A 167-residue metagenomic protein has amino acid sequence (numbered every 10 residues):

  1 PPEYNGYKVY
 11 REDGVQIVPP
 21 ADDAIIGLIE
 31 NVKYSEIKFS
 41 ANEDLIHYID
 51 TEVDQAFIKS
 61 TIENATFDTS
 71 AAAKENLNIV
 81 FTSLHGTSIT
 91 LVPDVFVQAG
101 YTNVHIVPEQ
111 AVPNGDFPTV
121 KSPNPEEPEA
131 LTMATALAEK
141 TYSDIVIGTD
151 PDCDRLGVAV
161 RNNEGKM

Functional and structural regions predicted by a protein language model:
P1, N5-P19, D23, G27 (+2 more regions): Replace "Mg2+/Mn2+-dependent" with "divalent metal-dependent
E3-T132: Gly/Ser/Thr-enriched, mixed-charge loops and adjacent short helices that form phosphate/oxyanion-binding elements
